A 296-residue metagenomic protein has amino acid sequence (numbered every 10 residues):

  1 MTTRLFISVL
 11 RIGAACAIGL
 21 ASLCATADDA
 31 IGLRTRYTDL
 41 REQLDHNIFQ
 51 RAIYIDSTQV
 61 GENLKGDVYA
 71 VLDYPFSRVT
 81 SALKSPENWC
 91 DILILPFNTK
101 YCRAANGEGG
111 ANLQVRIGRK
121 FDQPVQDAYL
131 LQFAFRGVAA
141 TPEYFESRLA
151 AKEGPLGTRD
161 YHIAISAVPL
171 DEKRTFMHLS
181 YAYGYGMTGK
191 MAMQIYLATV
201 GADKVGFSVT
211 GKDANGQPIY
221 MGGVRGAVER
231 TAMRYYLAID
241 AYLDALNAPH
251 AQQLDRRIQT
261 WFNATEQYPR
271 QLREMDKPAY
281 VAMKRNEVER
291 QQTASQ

Functional and structural regions predicted by a protein language model:
T2-C16: Bacterial N-terminal signal peptides that target proteins for export
S22-T26: N-terminal signal peptide c-region/cleavage motif recognized by signal peptidases
D28-F49, I53-Y54, Y69, K152-G154 (+1 more regions): Terminal "cap-and-tail" regions of soluble proteins that handle hydrophobic small molecules
R51, L64-V68, R78, A111 (+3 more regions): Envelope-exposed proteins and targeting segments
I55-A82, A104, Y220-A227: Terminal, regulation- and interaction-focused segments at domain boundaries
L72-N98: Amphipathic alpha-helical segments
D73, N106-G109, F135-Y144, S166-F176 (+1 more regions): A short, structured loop/turn motif at beta-sheet edges
N98-H162, G184, Y242, T265 (+1 more regions): Glycine-rich portal/gate segments that line the openings of hydrophobic small-molecule binding cavities
